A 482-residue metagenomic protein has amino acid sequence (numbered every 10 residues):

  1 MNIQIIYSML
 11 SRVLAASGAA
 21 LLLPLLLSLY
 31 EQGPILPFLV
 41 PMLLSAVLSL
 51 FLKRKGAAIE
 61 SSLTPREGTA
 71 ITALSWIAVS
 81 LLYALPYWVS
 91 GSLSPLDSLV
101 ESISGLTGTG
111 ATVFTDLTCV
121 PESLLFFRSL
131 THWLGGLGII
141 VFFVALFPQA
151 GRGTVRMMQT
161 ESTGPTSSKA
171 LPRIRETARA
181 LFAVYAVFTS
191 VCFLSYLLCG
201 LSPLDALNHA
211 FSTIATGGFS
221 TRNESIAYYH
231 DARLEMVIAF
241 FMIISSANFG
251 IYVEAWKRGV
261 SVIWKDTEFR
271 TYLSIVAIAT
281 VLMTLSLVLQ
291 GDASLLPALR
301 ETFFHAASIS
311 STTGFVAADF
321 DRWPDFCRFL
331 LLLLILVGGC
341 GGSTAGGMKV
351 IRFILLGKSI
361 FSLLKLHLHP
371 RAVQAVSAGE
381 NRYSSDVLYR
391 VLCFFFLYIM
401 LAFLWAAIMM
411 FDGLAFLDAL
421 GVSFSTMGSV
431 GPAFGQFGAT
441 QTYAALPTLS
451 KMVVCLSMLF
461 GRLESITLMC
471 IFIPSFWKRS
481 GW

Functional and structural regions predicted by a protein language model:
M1-W482: Membrane-proximal intracellular helices of multi-pass ion channels
